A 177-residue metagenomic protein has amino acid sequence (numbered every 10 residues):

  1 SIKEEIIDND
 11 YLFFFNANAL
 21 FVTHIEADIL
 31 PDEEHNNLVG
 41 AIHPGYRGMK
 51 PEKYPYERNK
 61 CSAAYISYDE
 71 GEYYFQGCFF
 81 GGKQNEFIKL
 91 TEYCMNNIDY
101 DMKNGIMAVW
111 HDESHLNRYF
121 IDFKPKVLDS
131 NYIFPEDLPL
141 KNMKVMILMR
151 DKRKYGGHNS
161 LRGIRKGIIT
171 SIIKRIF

Functional and structural regions predicted by a protein language model:
S1-D8: Short, structured active-site "lid" loops
K3, E26-L30, E113-N117: Short amphipathic alpha-helical segments and helix-helix/interface helices
D8-L20: Short beta-strand-to-loop acidic/aromatic patch adjacent to the donor-nucleotide binding site
N9, H35-N37, F123-P125: Short, high-confidence coil segments that cap the C-terminus of an alpha-helix and link into the following beta-strand
F15-A17, A41-H43, Q76, K83: Short His-Asn-centered micro-motif
A19-S62: Conserved donor-nucleotide/metal-binding helix-loop-beta segment in metal-dependent transferases, i.e., the alpha-helix
S62, I66-K152: Catalytic core and acceptor-binding pocket of nucleotide-sugar-dependent glycosyltransferases
R153-F177: Membrane-proximal basic amphipathic "stem/tether" segments
